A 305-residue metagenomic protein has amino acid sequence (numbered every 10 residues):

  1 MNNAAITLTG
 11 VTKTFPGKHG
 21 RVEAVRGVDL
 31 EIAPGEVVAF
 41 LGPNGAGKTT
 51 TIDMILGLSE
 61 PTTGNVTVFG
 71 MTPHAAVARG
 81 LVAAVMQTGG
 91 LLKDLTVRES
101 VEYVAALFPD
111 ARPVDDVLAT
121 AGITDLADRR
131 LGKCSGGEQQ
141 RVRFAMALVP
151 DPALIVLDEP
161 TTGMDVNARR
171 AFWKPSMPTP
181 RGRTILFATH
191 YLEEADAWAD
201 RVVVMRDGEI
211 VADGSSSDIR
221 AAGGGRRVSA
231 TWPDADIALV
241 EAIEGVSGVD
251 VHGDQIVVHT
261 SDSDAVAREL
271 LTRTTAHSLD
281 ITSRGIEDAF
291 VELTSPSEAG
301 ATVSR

Functional and structural regions predicted by a protein language model:
N2-N3, T260-R305: C-terminal coupling/interaction segments
N3-I6, K13-F187, L192-R206, A212: ABC transporter nucleotide-binding domains
A76, K93, A238, R268 (+1 more regions): Alpha-helical elements of the RecA-like P-loop NTPase motor core of helicases
T88-G89, R226, R273, H277: Alpha-helix C-capping/helix-to-loop hinge sites
F108, G223, E244, T294-E298: Conserved NTP-handling cores and scaffolds of large molecular machines
A171-T260, D280: ABC transporter nucleotide-binding domain
